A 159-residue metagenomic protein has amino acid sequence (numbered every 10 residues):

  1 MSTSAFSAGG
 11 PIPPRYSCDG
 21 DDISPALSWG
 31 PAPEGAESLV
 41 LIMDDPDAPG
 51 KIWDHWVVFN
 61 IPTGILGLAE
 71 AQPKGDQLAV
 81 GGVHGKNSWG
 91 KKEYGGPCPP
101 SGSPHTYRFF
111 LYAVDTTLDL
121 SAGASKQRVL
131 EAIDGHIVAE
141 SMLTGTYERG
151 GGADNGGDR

Functional and structural regions predicted by a protein language model:
M1-R159: N-terminus-centered regions that define maturation/targeting leaders and the start of the first functional domain
